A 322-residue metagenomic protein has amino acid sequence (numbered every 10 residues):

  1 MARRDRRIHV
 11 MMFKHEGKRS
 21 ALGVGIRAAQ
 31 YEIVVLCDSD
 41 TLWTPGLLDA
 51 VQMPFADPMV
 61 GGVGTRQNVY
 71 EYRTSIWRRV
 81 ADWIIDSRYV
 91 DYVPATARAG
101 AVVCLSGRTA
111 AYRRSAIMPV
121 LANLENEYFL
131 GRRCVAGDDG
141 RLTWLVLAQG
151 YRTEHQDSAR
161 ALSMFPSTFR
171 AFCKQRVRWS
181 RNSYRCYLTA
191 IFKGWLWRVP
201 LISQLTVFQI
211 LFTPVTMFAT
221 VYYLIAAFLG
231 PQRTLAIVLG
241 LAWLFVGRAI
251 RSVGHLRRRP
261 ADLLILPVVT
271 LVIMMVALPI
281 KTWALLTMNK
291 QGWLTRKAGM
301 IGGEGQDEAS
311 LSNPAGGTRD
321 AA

Functional and structural regions predicted by a protein language model:
M1-K193, A321: Non-transmembrane catalytic domains and loops of membrane-associated enzymes and transporters that build or traffic
A2, E304-A322: Short, intrinsically disordered terminal tails adjacent to the first/last structured region
H15, I85, C173, L201 (+2 more regions): Short alpha-helical segments used as structural interaction elements across diverse proteins
T41-P45, I85-V90, R114-M118, Q156-M164 (+3 more regions): A broadly tuned preference for mixed-charge, low-complexity surface segments
F129-L130, W197-T206: Membrane-water interface at loop-to-transmembrane-helix junctions
K193-R198, F218-V221: Membrane-helix boundary elements
F208-Q291: Membrane-embedded multi-pass helical conduit in multi-pass membrane proteins, especially envelope-biosynthetic
L286-S312: Membrane-interface alpha-helices
